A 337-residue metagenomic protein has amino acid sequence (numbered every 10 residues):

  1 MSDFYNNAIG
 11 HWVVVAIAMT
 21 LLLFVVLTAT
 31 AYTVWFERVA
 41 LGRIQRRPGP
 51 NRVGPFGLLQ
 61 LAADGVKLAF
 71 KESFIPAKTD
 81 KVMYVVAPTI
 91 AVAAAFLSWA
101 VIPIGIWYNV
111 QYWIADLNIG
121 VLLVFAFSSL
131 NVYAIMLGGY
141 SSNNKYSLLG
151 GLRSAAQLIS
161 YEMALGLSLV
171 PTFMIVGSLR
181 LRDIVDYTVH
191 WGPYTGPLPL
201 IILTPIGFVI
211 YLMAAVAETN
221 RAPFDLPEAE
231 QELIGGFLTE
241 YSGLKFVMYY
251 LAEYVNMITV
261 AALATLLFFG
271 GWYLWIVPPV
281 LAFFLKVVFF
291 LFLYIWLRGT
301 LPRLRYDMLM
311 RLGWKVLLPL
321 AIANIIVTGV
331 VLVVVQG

Functional and structural regions predicted by a protein language model:
M1-G337: Selective transmembrane helix interface/packing segments
